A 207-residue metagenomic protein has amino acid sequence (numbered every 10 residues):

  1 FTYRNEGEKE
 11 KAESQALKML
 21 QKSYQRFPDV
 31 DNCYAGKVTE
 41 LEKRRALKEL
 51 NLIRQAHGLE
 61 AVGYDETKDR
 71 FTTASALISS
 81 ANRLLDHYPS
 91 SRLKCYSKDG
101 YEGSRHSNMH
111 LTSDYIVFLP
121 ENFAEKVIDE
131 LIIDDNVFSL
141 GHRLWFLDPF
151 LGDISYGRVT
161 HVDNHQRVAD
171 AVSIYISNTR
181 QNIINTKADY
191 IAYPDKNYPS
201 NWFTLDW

Functional and structural regions predicted by a protein language model:
F1-N82, P149-D153, R158-W207: N-terminal targeting leaders of exported, membrane, and organelle-targeted proteins
Y88: Active-site-proximal cofactor/substrate-binding loop regions of enzyme domains
L93-S173: A well-ordered secondary-structure block
